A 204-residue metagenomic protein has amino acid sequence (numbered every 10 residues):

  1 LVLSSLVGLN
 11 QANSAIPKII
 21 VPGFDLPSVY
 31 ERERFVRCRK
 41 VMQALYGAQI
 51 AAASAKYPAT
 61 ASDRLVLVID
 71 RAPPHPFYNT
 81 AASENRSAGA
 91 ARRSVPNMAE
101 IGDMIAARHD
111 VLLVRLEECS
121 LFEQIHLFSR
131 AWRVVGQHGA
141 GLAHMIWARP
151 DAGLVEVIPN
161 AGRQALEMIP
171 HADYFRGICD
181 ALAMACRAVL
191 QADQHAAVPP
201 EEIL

Functional and structural regions predicted by a protein language model:
L1-L204: The feature primarily captures lumenal catalytic ectodomains of type II secretory-pathway glycosyltransferases
